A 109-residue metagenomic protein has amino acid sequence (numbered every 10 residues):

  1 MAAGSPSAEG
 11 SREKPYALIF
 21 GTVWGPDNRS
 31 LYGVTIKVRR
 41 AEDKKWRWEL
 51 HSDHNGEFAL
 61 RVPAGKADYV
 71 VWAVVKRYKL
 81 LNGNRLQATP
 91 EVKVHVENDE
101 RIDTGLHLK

Functional and structural regions predicted by a protein language model:
M1-L18, W24-D27, N84, L108-K109: Beta-strand-rich domain onsets/edges
A17, G25-E42, A64-K66: Short, ordered, surface-exposed loop/turn motifs in non-cytosolic proteins
R39-K44, K76-Y78: Change "in extracellular beta-sheet-rich domains … of secreted and cell-surface proteins" to "in beta-sheet-rich domains
E42-E57: Short, acidic Ser/Thr/Gly-rich low-complexity loop/linker segments typical of extracellular and cell-surface proteins
G56-L60, P90-V92, E100-I102: Short strand-edge motifs at loop-to-beta-strand transitions and within beta-strands of extracellular beta-rich domains
K66-N82: A short, solvent-exposed beta-strand micro-motif common in secreted/extracellular proteins
L80-V92: Edge beta-strands of extracellular beta-sandwich domains
R101-K109: Compositionally biased low-complexity segments at domain edges in trafficked proteins and select soluble regulators
